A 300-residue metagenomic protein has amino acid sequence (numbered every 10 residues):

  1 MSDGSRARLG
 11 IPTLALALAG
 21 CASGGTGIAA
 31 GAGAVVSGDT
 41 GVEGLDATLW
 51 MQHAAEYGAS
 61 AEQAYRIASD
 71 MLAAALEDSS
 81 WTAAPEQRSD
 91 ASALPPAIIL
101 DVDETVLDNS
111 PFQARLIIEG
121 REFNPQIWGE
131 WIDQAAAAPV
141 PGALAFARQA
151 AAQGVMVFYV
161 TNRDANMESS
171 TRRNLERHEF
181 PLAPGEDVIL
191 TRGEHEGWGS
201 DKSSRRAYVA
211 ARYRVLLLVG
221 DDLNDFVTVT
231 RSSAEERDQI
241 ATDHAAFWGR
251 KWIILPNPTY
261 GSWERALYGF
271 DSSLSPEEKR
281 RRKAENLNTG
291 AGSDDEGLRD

Functional and structural regions predicted by a protein language model:
S2-I11: Bacterial N-terminal signal peptides that target proteins for export
G10-G20: Bacterial N-terminal signal peptides
C21-L100, F270-E277, R281-D300: Non-catalytic pre-domain segments flanking phosphatase-related domains
I28-A34, E168-D300: C-terminal cap/substrate-recognition subdomain and adjoining C-terminal extension of metal-dependent phosphatase-like
W50-A61, G129-A136, F158-D164, E194-H195: Second-shell loop/turn segments in exported
I98-N109: Asp-based phosphoryl-transfer active-site loop
E104, A143-E176, D221-L223: Substrate-recognition element of Asp-dependent hydrolases with the DxDx(T/V) motif
A114-Q134: A solvent-exposed, charged loop/short amphipathic helix patch at secondary-structure junctions
